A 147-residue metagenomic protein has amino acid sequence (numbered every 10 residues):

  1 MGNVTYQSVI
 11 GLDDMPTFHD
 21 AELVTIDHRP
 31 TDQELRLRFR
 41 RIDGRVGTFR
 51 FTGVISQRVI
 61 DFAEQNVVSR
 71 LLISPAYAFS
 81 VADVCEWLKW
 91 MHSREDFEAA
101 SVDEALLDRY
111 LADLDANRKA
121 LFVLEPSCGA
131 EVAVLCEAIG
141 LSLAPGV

Functional and structural regions predicted by a protein language model:
M1-V147: Surface-exposed, interaction-prone regions used to assemble/regulate multi-protein complexes
